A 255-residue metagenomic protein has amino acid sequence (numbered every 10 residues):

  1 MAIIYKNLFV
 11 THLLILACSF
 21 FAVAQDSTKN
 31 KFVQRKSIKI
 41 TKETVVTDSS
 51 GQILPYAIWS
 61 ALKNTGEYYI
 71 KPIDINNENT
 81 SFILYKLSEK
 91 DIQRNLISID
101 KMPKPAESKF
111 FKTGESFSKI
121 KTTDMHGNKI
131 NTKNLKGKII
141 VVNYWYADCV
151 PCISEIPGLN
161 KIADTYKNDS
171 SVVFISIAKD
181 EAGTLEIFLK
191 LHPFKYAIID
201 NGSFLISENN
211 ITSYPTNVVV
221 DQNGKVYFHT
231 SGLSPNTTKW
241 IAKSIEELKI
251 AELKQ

Functional and structural regions predicted by a protein language model:
M1-T28: Bacterial Sec-dependent N-terminal signal peptides
S27-R35, I58-A61, T65-K119: N-proximal helix/coil linker or "cap" segments that precede and/or mark the start of modular domains
I97-D100, V219-Q255: Thiol-/selenol-based redox modules, centered on thioredoxin-like and closely related oxidoreductase domains
K119-I140: A short beta-strand-turn-helix
K136, N143-K161: Conserved redox-active cysteine motifs that mediate thiol-disulfide chemistry, especially di-cysteine Cys-X(1-2)-Cys
K138, W145-D148, E181, S213: Short pre-active-site segment immediately N-terminal to redox-active cysteine/selenocysteine motifs in thiol-based
I175, E186-N223, S231: Short, internal strand/loop/helix patches that form the active-site neighborhood or redox-interaction surface
